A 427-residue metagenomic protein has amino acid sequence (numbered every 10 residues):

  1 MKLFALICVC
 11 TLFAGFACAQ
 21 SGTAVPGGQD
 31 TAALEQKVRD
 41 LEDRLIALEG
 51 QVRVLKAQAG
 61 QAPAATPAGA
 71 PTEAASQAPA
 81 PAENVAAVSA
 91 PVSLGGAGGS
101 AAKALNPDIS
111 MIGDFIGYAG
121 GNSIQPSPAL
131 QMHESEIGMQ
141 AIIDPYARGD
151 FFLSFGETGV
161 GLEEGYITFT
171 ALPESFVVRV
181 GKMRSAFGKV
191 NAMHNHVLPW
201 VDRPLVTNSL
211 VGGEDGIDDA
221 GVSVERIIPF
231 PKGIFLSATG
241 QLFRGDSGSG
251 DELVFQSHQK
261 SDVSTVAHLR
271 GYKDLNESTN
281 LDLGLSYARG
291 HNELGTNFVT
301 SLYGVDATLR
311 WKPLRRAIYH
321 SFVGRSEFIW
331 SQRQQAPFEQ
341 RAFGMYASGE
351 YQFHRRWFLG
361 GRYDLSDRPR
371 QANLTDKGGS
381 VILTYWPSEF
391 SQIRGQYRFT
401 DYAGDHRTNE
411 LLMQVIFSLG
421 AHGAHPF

Functional and structural regions predicted by a protein language model:
A5-G15: Bacterial N-terminal signal peptides
A19-G121, Q414, A424-F427: N-terminal periplasmic/intermembrane-space "pro-region" immediately following the signal or transit peptide
P91-G248, S261-V266, R270-N280, F343 (+1 more regions): Outer membrane beta-barrel
I116-N122, G156-T158, F187, F243-E252 (+6 more regions): Sequence/structural signature of outer-membrane beta-barrel proteins
A119, P337, E350-Q352, R356-T400 (+1 more regions): Outer membrane beta-barrel transmembrane domains
Q125-A129, F155-G159, G212-G216, F255-D262 (+4 more regions): Replace "Gram-negative outer membrane beta-barrel proteins" with "bacterial and organellar outer membrane beta-barrel
V224, V305-A307, L383-Y385, R407-F427: Outer-membrane beta-barrel "beta-signal"
S278-P369, K377: Detector for outer-membrane/organellar transmembrane beta-barrel domains, recognizing the amphipathic beta-strand
